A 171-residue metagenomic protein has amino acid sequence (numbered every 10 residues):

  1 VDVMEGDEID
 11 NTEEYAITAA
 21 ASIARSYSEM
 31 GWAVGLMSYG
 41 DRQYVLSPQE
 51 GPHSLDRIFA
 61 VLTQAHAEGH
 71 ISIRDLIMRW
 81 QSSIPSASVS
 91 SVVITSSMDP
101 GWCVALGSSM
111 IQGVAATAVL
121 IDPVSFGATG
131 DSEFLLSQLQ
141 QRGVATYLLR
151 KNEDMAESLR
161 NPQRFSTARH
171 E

Functional and structural regions predicted by a protein language model:
V1-E171: Exposed, interaction-prone extracellular/peripheral surfaces
